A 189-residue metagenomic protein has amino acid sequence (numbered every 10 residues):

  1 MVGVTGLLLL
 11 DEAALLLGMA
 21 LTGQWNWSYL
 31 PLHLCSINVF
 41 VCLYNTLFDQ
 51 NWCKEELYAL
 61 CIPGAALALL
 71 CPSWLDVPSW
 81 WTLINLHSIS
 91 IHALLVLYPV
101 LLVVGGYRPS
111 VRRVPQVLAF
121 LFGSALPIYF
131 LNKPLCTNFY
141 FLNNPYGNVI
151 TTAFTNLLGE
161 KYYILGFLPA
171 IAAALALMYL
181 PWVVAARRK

Functional and structural regions predicted by a protein language model:
M1-G6, N51-A59, V111-G123: Interfacial segments of alpha-helical transmembrane regions
L7-L17, C61-S73, L121-L131: Aromatic-anchored segments of alpha-helical transmembrane domains
E12-N26, Y44-C53, L75-W80: Short juxtamembrane and helix-loop transition motifs at transmembrane-helix boundaries in membrane proteins
G23-C35, Y58: Structural signature of hydrophobic alpha-helical transmembrane segments
C42, L94-V111: Alpha-helical transmembrane segments in multipass membrane proteins, preferentially the mid-helix core
L47-Y98: Membrane-proximal helix-loop-helix units in multi-pass membrane proteins
P109-S110, Y179-K189: Membrane-interface capping segments at transmembrane-helix boundaries
Q116-F122, K133-L175: Membrane-interface transmembrane-helix boundary segments in multi-pass integral membrane proteins
